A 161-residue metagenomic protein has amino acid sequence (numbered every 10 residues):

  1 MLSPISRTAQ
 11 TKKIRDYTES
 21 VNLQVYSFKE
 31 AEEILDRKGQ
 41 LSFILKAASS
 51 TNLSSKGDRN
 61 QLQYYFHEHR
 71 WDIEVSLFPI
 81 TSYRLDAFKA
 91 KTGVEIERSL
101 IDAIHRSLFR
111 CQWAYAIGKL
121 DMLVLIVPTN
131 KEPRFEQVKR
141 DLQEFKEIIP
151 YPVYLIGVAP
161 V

Functional and structural regions predicted by a protein language model:
M1-P79: Acidic-basic catalytic patches of nuclease active cores, encompassing PD-(D/E)XK and other metal-cofactor nuclease
E68-V75, T81, P128-Q137: Short, compositionally biased strand/turn segments that nucleate or flank brief secondary-structure elements
W71-S76, F88-I104: Acidic/glycine-enriched edge-of-secondary-structure segments
D72, P152-Y154: Conserved beta-strand segments of alpha/beta enzyme cores
E74-L85, S107-Q112: Short secondary-structure capping micro-motifs at structural edges
Y83-G93, A116-G118: Active-site beta-strand-loop-beta-strand hairpin of nuclease catalytic cores that positions key catalytic residues
R98-P150: Catalytic cores of nucleic-acid endonucleases
Y154-V161: A conserved mid-domain beta-alpha-beta active-site/ligand-binding segment of alpha/beta enzyme cores
